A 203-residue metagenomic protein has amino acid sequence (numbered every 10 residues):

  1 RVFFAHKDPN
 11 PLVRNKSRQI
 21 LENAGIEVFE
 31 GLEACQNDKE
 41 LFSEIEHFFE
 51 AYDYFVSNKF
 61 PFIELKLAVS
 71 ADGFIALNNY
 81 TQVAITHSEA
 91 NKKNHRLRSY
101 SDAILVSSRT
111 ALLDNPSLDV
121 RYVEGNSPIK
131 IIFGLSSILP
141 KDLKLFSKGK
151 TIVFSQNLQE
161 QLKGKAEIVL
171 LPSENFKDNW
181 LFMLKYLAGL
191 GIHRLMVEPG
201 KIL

Functional and structural regions predicted by a protein language model:
R1-L203: Zinc-dependent deaminase
